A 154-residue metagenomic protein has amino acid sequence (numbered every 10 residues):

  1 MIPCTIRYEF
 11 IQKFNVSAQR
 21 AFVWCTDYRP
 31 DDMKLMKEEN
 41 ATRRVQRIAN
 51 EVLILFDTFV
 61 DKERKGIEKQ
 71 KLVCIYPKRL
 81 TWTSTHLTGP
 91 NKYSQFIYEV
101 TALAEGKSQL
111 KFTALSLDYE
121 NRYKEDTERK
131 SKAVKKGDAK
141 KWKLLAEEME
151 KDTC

Functional and structural regions predicted by a protein language model:
M1-N50: Hydrophobic ligand-binding cavity/cleft-lining segments
R7-E9, L55, R64-K69, N91-I97: Short, surface-exposed coil-to-beta transition loops
N15-Q19, I48, V73-K78, E99-Q109: A short, structured loop/turn motif at beta-sheet edges
A21-C25, L72, W82, L110-F112: Hydrophobic pocket/interface hotspot
R29-P30, A41-L87, L145-C154: Glycine-rich portal/gate segments that line the openings of hydrophobic small-molecule binding cavities
T85-K140: Beta-strand/loop substructures that line and gate deep hydrophobic ligand-binding cavities in soluble
